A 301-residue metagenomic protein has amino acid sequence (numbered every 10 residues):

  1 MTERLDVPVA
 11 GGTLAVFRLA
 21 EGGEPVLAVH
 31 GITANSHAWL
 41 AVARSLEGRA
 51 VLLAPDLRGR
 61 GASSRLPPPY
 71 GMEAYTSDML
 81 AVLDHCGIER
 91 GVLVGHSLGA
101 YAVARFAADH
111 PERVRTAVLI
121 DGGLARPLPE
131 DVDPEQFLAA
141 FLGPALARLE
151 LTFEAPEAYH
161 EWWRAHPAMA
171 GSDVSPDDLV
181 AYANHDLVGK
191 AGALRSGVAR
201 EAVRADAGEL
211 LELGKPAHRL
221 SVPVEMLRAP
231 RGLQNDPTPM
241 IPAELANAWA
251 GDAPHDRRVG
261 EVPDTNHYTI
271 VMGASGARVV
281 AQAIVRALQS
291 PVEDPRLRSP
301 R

Functional and structural regions predicted by a protein language model:
M1-T13: N-terminal cap/lid segment of alpha/beta-hydrolase-fold proteins
A15-R65: Conserved HGGG/HGGXW glycine-rich cap/lid loop of the alpha/beta-hydrolase fold
F17, L53-V94, V271: Active-site loop/oxyanion-hole signature of alpha/beta-hydrolase fold enzymes
E89-V132: Conserved hydrolase catalytic core segment
I120-E154: A catalytic-pocket lid/entrance helix-loop region that shapes and gates access to the active site across common
E150-A207: Conserved alpha/beta-hydrolase catalytic His-Asp/Glu region
L187-D252, E261: Conserved serine/cysteine hydrolase catalytic core
V262-S275: Catalytic histidine-centered segment of alpha/beta-hydrolase-like enzymes
